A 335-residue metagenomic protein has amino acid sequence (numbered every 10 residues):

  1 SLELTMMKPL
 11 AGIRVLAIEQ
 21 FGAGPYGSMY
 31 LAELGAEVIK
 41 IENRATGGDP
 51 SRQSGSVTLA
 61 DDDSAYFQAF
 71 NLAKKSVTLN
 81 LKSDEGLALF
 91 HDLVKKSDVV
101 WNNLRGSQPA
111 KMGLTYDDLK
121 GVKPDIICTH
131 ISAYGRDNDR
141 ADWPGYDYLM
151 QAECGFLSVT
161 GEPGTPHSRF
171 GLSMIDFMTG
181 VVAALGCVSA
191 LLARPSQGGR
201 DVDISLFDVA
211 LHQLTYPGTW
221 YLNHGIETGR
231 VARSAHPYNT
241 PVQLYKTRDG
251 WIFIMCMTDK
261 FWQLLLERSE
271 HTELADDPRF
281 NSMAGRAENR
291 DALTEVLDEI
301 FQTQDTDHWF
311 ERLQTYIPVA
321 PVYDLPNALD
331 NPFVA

Functional and structural regions predicted by a protein language model:
L2-G198: N-terminal helix-loop segment corresponding to the beta1-alpha1 unit of nucleotide/adenylate-binding folds
A45, Y134-G135, L206-L211, D249 (+2 more regions): Glycine-rich beta-alpha junction loops
D49-R52, N223-G229: Short Pro/Gly-enriched beta-strand edge/turn motifs at strand-loop
N80, N102, I204-F207, I254-C256: Active-site-adjacent beta-strand anchor residues
R136, G164-L172, P195-A210, R230-P237 (+1 more regions): Conserved Rossmann-fold dehydrogenase catalytic segment
G180-R200, H212-G225, L266-E273: Oxidoreductase and adenylate-handling cofactor-binding alpha/beta cores
A235, T240-V319: Aromatic-enriched alpha-helical interface/lid elements that frame and gate functional surfaces
Q314-A335: A glycine-rich dinucleotide-binding beta-alpha-beta segment and adjacent secondary-structure elements that constitute
